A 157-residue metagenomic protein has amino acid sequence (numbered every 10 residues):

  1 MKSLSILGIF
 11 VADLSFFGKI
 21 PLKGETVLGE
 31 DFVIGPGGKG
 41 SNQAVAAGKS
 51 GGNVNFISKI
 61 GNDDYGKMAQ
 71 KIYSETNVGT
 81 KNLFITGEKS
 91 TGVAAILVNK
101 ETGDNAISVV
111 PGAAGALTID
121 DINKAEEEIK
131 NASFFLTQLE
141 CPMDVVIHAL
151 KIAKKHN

Functional and structural regions predicted by a protein language model:
M1-K59, D64-M68, S74, V78: Glycine-rich phosphate/adenosyl-contacting loop at the front of the ribokinase-like
L7-F10, I60, V110-G112, Q138-E140: Fold-independent oxyanion-binding glycine-rich loops and adjacent beta-strand/coil segments at enzyme active sites
L14-S15, A116, V145-V146: Glycine/Thr-rich phosphate-binding loops of Rossmann-like dinucleotide-binding domains
E25-V27, K49-S133: Conserved N-terminal subdomain of the carbohydrate kinase-like
F32-V33, P111-A116, N157: Short, flexible loop segments at the rims of nucleotide/cofactor-binding pockets, characterized by
K39-N42, Y65, S90-V93, D144-V146: Short glycine/serine/threonine-rich phosphate/pyrophosphate-binding segments that cradle anionic phosphate groups
A132-N157: Conserved beta-alpha-beta core of the PfkB/ribokinase-like small-molecule kinase fold
